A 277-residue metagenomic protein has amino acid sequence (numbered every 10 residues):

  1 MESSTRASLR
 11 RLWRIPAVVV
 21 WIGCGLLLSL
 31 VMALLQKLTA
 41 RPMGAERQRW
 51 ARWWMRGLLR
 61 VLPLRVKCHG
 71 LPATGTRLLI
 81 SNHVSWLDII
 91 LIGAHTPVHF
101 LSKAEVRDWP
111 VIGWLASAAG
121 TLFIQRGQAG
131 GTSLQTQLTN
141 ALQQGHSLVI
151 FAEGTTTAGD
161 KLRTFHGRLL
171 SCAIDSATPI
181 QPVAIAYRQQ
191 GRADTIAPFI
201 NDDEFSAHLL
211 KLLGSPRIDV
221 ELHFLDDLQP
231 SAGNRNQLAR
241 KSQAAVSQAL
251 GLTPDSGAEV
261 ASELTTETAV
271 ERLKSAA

Functional and structural regions predicted by a protein language model:
E2-K67, W114-A118: A transmembrane-helix-recognition feature enriched in membrane-embedded lipid enzymes and envelope glyco-/phospholipid
L12, A51-A104, A116: Conserved H-X4-D acyltransferase segment
T76-S81, H146-A152: Generic beta-sheet signal
V84-L142, H146: Membrane-embedded segments
K103, I124, F151, V183-I185: Generic beta-sheet signal
V111-W114, D160-K241, L252-E263: A cross-family acyltransferase "interaction/gating" segment
F123-Q125, L225-S231, A244-S247, A277: Polar-ligand-bearing catalytic/cofactor-coordination segments of membrane-embedded or membrane-tethered inner-membrane
A244-A277: Cytosolic-facing loops and C-terminal tails of multi-pass membrane proteins
